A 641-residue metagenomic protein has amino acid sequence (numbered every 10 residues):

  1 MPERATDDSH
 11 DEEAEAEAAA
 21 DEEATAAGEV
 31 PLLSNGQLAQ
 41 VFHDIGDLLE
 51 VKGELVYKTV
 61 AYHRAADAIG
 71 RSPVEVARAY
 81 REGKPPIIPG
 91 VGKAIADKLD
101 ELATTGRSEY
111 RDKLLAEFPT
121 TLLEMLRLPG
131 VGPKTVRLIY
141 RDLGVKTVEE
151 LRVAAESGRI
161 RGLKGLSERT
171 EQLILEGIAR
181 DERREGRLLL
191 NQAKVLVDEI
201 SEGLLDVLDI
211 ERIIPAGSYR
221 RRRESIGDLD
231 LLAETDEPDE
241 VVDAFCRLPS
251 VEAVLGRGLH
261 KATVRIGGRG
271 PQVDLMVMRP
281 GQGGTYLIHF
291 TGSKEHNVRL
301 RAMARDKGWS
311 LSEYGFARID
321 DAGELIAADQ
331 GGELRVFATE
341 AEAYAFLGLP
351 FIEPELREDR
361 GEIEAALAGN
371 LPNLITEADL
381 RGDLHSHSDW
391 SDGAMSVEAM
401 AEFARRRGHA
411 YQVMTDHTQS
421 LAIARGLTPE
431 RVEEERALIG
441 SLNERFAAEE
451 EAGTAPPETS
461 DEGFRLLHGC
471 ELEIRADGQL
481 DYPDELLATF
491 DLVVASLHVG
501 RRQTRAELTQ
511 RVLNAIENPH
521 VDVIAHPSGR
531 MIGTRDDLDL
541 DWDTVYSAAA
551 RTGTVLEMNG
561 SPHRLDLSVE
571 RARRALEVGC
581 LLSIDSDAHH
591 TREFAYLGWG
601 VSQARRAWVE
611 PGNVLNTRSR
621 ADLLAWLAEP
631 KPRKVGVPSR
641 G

Functional and structural regions predicted by a protein language model:
P2-E15, E23-A24, P31, R222-H387 (+4 more regions): Charged catalytic cores and adjacent phosphate/nucleic-acid-binding surfaces used for phosphate/nucleic-acid chemistry
P2-L32, V56-A262, L275, G284 (+5 more regions): Accessory alpha-helical DNA-binding modules that contact the DNA backbone or grooves
T25, E29, L33-V51: Patatin-like phospholipase
G46-G53, T285-T291: Short, solvent-exposed helix-loop connector elements
D47, D67-V74, T104, L205 (+5 more regions): Generic secondary-structure signature for well-ordered alpha-helical cores
P215-S218, G382-S386, E471: Two-metal-ion RNase H-like nuclease active-site motif
D392: Conserved SAM-binding loop
V413, C470-E471: Core AdoMet radical
